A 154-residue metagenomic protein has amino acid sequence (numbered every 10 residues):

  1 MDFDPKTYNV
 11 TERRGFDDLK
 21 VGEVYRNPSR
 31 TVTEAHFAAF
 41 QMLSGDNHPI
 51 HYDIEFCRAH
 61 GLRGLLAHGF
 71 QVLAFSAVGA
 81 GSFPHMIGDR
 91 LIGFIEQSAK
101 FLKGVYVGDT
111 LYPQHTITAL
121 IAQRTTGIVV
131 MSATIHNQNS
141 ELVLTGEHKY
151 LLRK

Functional and structural regions predicted by a protein language model:
M1-K20, F101-K154: HotDog/MaoC-like acyl-thioester-processing domains
D2-A67, R153-K154: Catalytic strand-loop segment that frames the active site of acyl-thioester-processing enzymes
V21-E23, P28, H36, D46 (+3 more regions): A generic structural signal for short beta-strands and their flanking turns/coil linkers
M42-D46, G81-H85, Q138: Short, intrinsically disordered, mixed-charge
H60-A67, L73-T118: Hydrophobic beta-strand-centered segment that forms part of the acyl-chain substrate-binding groove
